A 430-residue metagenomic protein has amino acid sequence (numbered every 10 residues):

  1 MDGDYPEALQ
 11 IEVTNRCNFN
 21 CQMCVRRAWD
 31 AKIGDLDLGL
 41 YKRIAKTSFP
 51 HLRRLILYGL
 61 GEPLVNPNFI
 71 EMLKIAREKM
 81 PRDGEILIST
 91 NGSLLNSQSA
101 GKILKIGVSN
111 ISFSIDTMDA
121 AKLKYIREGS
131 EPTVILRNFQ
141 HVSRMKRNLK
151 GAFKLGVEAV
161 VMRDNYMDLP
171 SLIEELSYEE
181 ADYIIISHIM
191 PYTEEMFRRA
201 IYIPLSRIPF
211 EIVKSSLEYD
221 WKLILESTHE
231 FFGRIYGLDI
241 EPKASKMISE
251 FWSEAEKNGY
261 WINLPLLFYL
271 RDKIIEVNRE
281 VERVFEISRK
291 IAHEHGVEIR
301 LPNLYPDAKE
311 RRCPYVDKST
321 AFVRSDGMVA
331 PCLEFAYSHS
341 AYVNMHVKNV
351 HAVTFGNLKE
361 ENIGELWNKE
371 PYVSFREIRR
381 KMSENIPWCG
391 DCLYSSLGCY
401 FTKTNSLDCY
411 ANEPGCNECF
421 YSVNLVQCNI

Functional and structural regions predicted by a protein language model:
M1-N110, A121, Y125-G129, T133-R137 (+2 more regions): Conserved alpha-helical substructure of the radical SAM core
M1-Y5, R27, A308-E310, M328-V329 (+1 more regions): Flexible mid-to-C-terminal extensions adjoining Fe-S/redox cofactors in radical SAM and related proteins
P6, L38-Y41, F69, P132-I135 (+5 more regions): A structural signal for well-ordered alpha-helical scaffolds and beta->alpha junctions
N15-C17, G61-E62, T90-G92, T117 (+4 more regions): Short, flexible loop/turn elements at secondary-structure junctions
A28, P67, M80, K146 (+2 more regions): A general structural signal marking secondary-structure boundaries and capping sites
G34, K105-S109, S114-K318, F322-A330 (+2 more regions): Radical SAM enzyme [4Fe-4S]-AdoMet core and its adjacent flexible, acidic and glycine-rich loops/tails across
